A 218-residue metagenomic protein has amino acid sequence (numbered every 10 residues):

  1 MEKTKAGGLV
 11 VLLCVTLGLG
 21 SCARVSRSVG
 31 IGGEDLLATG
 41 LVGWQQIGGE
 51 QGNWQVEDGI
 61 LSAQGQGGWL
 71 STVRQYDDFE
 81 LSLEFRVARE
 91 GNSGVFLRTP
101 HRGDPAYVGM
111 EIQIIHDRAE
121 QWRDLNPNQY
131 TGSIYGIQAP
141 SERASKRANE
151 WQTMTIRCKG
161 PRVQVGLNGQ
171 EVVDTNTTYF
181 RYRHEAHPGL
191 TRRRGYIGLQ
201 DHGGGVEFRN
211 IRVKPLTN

Functional and structural regions predicted by a protein language model:
M1-L9: Bacterial N-terminal signal peptides that target proteins for export
G8-V11, I112: Short N-terminal leader segment in a subset of presequences, especially plant chloroplast and some mitochondrial
V10-G20: Bacterial N-terminal signal peptides
C22-N218: Carbohydrate-interacting regions of secretory-pathway proteins
